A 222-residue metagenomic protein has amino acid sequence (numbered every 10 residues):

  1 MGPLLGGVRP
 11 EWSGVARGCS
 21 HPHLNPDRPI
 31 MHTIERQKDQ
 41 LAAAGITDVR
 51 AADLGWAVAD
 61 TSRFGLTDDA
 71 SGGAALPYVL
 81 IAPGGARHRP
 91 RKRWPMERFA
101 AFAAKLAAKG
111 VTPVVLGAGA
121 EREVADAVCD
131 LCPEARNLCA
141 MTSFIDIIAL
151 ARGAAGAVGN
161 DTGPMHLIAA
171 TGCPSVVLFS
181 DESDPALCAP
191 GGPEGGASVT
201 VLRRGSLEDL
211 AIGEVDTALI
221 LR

Functional and structural regions predicted by a protein language model:
M1-R222: Catalytic machinery of carbohydrate-active enzymes, primarily nucleotide-sugar-dependent glycosyltransferases
